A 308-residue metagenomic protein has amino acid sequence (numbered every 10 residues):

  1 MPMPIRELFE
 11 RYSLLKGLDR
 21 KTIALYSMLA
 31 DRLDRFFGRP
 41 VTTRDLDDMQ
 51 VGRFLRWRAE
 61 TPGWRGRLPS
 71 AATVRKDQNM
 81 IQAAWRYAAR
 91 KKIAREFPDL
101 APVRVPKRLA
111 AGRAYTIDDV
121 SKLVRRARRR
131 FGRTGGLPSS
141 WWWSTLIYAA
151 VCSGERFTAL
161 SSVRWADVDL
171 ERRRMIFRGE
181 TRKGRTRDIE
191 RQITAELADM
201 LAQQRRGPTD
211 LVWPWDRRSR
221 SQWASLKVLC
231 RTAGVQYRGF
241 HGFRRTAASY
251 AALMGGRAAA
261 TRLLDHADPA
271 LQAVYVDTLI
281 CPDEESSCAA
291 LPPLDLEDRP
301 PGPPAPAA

Functional and structural regions predicted by a protein language model:
M1-P2, A270-A273, C288-A308: C-terminal secondary-structure termini that scaffold catalytic or DNA-interacting sites
P2-L29: Short, aromatic/basic-rich helix-turn unit that serves as a nucleic-acid recognition element
R32, G63-A101, G154-T158, V228: N-terminal DNA-binding recognition helix of tyrosine site-specific recombinases/integrases
R75, A94-R95, L100-F157, S161 (+1 more regions): Basic, Lys/Arg- and aromatic-enriched nucleic-acid-binding interface segment
P102, T158, S162-Q203: Conserved tyrosine-mediated DNA breakage-rejoining catalytic core shared by Y-recombinases
A114, G179-K183, R257, L264-A290: Catalytic-site neighborhood detector that most strongly recognizes the C-terminal catalytic loop/helix of tyrosine
D167-R174, Y237, G256-V276, P303: Short, polar N-cap/turn motifs at the start of nucleic acid-interacting alpha helices
Q192-Q236: Active-site/catalytic core of tyrosine-dependent DNA strand-transfer enzymes
